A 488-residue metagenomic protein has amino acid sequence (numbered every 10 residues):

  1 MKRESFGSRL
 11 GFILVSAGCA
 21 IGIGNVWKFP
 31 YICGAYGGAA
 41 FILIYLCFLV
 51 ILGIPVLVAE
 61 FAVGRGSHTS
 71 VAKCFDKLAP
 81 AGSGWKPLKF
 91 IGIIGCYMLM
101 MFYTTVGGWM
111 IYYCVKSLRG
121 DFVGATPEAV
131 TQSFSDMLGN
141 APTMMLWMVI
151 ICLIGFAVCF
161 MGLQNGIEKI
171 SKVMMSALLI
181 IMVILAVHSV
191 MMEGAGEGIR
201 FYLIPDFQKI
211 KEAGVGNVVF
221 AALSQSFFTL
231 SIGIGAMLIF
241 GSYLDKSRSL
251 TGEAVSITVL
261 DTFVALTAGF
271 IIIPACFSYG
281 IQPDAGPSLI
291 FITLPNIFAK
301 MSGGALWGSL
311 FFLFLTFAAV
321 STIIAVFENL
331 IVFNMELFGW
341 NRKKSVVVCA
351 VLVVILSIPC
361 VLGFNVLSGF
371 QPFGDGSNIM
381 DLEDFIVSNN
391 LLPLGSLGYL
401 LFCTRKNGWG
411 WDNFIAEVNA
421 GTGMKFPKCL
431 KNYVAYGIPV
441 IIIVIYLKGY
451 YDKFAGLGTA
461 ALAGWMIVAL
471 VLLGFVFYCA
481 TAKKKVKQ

Functional and structural regions predicted by a protein language model:
M1-W27, V56-F61, R65-F90, D245-S249 (+1 more regions): Membrane-interface "cap" regions at the ends of multi-pass membrane proteins
K2-F6, E168, K172-V320, I324-A325 (+3 more regions): Membrane-embedded translocation segments of transport machinery
R3-E4, I32-Y36, G66-I91, T104-F160 (+7 more regions): Inter-helical loop and helix-membrane interface segments of multi-pass membrane transporters/permeases
S5, G11-I13, M145-L146, L260-L266 (+4 more regions): Loop-to-transmembrane helix boundary motifs in multi-pass membrane proteins
S5-S16, F41-I44, S83-Y97, M145-I151 (+5 more regions): Select transmembrane alpha-helical segments in multipass membrane proteins
G11-F48, G235-G241, T251-V255, V259-L260 (+4 more regions): Transmembrane helix-boundary motif of multi-pass solute transporters/channels
I32-Y36, S83-M100, S135-G139, I150-M174 (+4 more regions): Membrane-water interface regions at transmembrane-helix termini and the short interhelical loops of multi-pass membrane
L88-I91, G95, F338-A350, F385-Y446 (+2 more regions): C-terminal membrane-solvent junction of multi-pass transporters and transport-like membrane proteins
